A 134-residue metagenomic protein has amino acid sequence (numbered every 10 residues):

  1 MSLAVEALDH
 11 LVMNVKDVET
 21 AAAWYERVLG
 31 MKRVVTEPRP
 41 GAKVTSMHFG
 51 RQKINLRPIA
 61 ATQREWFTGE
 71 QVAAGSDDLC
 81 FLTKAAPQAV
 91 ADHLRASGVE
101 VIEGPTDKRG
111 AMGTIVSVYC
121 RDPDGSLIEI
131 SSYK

Functional and structural regions predicted by a protein language model:
M1-T20, D77-L79, Y133-K134: N-terminal beta-strand motif that seeds the catalytic metal site of vicinal oxygen chelate
S2-A4, S46, A91-K134: Vicinal oxygen chelate
M13-A61: Core segments of cupin and vicinal oxygen chelate
T20, A86-A91: Short, conserved charged micro-motifs
K43, G75, T114: Exposed loop/turn and edge beta-strand positions of beta-sandwich/beta-sheet ligand-binding modules
T62-F67, E103-G104: A short, acidic/glycine-rich surface segment
G69-A73, D77: Helix-adjacent hinge/juxtasegments
